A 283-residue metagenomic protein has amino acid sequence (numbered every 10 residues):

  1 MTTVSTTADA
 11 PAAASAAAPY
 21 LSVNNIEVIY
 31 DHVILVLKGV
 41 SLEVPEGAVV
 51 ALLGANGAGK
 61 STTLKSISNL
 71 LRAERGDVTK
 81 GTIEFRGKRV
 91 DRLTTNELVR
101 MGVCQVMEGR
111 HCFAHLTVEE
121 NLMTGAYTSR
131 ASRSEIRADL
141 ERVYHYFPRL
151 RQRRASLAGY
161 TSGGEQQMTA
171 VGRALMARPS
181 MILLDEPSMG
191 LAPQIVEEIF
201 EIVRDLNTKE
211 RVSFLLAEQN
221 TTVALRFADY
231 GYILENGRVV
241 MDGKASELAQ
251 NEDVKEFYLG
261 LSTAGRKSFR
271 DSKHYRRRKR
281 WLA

Functional and structural regions predicted by a protein language model:
L53-A55: The feature captures the beta-strand-to-loop junction immediately N-terminal to the Walker
V78-K88, E135-L140: Conserved ABC transporter NBD signature motif
L116, Y160-T161, A174-L175: ABC ATPase signature
L157-T161, E165: Conserved ABC ATPase signature
M176-S180: A short, proline-enriched helix->beta-strand linker immediately N-terminal to the Walker B motif in ABC-type P-loop
E197-R211: Helical segment within the ABC ATPase nucleotide-binding domain
G260-A283: ABC ATPase nucleotide-binding domains
